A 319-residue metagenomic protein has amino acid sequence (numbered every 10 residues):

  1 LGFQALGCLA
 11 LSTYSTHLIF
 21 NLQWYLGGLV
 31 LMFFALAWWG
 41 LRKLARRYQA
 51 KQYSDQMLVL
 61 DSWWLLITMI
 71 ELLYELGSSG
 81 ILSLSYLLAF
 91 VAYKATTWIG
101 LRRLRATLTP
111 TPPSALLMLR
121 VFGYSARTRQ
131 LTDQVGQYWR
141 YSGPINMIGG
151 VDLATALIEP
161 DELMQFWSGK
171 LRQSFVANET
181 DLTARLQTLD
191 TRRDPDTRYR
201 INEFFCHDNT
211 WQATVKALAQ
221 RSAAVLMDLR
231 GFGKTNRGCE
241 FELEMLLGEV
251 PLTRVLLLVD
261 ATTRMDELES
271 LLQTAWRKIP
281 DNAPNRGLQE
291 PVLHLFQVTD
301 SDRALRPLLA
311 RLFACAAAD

Functional and structural regions predicted by a protein language model:
L1-T107: N-terminal alpha-helical membrane-insertion module
Q49-T68, S78, Y86-T191, R198 (+1 more regions): N-terminal topogenic membrane-targeting module
F122-Q130, L153-T155, V225, L229-N236 (+1 more regions): Short acidic, S/G/P-rich loop/turn micro-motifs used as interaction or catalytic elements
G136-D152, G248-R254, W276-L288: Structural alpha-beta junctions
A156-L163, L258-K278: Glycine-rich, charge-decorated loop segments at or immediately adjacent to ligand/cofactor-binding or catalytic sites
G233-R264: Amphipathic helical hotspot of TIR/SEFIR-family domains
D266-D319: C-terminal interaction surface of TIR/SEFIR-family domains
